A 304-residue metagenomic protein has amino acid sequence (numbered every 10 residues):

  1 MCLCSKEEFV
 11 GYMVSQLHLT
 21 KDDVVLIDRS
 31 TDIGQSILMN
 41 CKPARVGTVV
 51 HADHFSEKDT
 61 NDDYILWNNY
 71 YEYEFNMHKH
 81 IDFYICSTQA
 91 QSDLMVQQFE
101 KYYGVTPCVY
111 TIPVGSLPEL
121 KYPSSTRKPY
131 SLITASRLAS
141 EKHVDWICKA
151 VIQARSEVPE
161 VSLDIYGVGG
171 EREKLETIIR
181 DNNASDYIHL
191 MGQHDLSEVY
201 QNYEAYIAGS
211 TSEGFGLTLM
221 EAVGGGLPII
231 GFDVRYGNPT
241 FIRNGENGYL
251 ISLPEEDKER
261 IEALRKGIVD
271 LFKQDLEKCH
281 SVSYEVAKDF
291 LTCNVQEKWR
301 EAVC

Functional and structural regions predicted by a protein language model:
V14-S15, Y64-C86: Membrane-proximal helix-turn-helix segments that form the acceptor-binding/catalytic region of lipid-linked
V24, M39-K58: Active-site proximal beta-strand in glycosyltransferases
I27-I33, V50: Short His-centered aromatic/hydrophobic patch
K79-L120: Donor nucleotide-sugar binding/catalytic pocket of nucleotide-sugar-dependent glycosyltransferases
Y130-Q153, G170-E176: A conserved mid-protein helix/loop that constitutes part of the nucleotide-sugar donor-binding site
K174-Q193: Nucleotide-activated donor-binding/catalytic signature segment of Leloir-type glycosyltransferases, i.e., the conserved
T211: Aromatic "clamp/platform" in nucleotide-sugar-dependent glycosyltransferases that forms part of the donor/acceptor
P228-F232: Short hydrophobic beta-strand element within catalytic cores of glycosyltransferases and related nucleotide-activated
